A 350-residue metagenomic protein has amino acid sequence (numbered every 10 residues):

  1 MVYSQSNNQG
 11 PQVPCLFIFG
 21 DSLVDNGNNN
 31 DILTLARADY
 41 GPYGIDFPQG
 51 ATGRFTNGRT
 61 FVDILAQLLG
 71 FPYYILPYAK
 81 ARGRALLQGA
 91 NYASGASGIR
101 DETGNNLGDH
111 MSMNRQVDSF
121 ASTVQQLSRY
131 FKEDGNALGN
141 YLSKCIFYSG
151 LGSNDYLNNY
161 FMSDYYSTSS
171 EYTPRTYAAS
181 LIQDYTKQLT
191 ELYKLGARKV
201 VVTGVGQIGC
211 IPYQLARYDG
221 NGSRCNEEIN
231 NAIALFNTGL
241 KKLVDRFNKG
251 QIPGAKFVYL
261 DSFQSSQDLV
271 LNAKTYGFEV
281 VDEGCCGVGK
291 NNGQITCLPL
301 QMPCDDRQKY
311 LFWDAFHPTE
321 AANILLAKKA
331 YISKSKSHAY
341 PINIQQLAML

Functional and structural regions predicted by a protein language model:
M1-L350: Conserved active-site regions of diverse hydrolases
